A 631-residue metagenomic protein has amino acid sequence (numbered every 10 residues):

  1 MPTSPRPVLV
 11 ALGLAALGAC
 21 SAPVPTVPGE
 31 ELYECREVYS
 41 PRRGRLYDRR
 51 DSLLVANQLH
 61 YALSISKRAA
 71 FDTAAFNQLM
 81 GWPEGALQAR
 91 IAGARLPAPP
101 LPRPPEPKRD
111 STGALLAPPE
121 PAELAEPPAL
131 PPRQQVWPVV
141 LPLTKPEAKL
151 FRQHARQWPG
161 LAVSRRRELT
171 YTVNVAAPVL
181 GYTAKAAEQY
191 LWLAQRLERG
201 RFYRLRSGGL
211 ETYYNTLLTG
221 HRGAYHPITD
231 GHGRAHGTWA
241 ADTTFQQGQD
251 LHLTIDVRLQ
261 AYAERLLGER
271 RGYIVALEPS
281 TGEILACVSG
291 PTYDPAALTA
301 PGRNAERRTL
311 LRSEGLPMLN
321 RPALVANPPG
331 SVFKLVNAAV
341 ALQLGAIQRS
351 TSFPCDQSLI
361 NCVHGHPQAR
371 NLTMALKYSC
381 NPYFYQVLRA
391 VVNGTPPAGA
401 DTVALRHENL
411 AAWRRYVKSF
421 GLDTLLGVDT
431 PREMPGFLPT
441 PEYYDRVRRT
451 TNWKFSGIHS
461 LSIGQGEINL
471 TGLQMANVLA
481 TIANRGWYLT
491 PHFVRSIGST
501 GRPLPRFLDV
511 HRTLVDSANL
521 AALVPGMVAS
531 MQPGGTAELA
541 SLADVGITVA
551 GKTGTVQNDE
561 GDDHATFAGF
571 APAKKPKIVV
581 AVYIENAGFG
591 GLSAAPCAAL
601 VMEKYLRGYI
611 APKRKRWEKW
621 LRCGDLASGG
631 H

Functional and structural regions predicted by a protein language model:
P2-N304, A326, R349, H407-S419 (+5 more regions): Periplasmic/cell-envelope proteins involved in peptidoglycan metabolism and beta-lactam response
V55, R109, T229-A240, S280-V332 (+2 more regions): Beta-lactam-recognizing serine transpeptidase/beta-lactamase-like catalytic domain environment
